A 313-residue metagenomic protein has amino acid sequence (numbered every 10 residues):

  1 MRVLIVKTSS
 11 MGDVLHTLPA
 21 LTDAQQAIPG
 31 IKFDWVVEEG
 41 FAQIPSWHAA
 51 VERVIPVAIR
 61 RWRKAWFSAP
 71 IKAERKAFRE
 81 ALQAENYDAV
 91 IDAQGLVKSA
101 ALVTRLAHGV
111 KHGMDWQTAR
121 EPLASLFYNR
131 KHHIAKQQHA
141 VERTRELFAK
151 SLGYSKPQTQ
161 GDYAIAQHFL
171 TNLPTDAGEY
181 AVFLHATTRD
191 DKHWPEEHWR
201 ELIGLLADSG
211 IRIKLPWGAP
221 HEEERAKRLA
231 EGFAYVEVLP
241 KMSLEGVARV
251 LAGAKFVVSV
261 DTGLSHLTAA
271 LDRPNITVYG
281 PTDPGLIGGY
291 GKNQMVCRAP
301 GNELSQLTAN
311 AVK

Functional and structural regions predicted by a protein language model:
M1-K313: Catalytic machinery of carbohydrate-active enzymes, primarily nucleotide-sugar-dependent glycosyltransferases
